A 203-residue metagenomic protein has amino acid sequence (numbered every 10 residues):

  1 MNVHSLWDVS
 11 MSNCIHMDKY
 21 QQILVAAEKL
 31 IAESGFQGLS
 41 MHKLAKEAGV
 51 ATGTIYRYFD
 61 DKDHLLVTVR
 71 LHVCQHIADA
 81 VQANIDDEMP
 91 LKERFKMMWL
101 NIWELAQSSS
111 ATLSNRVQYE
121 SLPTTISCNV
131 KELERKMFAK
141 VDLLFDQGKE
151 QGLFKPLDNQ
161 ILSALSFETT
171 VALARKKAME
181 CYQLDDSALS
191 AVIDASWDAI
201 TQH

Functional and structural regions predicted by a protein language model:
M1-D18: N-terminal intrinsically disordered/low-complexity leader segments
D18-K19, A26: N-terminal positioning helix adjacent to the helix-turn-helix/winged-helix DNA-binding module
Q22, L30-H64, T68: Helix-turn-helix
A26-L30, L105: Short amphipathic alpha-helical elements of helix-turn-helix/winged-helix folds
T68, Q82-S108, S163-S166, S190: Hydrophobic alpha-helical connector segments
L71-I77: Short, basic, alpha-helical segments at the C-terminal edge of helix-turn-helix-like DNA-binding modules
W103-L143, E150: Short secondary-structure transition hinges
S114, K149-D194: Hydrophobic/aromatic-rich alpha-helical bundle segments in the mid-to-C-terminal region
